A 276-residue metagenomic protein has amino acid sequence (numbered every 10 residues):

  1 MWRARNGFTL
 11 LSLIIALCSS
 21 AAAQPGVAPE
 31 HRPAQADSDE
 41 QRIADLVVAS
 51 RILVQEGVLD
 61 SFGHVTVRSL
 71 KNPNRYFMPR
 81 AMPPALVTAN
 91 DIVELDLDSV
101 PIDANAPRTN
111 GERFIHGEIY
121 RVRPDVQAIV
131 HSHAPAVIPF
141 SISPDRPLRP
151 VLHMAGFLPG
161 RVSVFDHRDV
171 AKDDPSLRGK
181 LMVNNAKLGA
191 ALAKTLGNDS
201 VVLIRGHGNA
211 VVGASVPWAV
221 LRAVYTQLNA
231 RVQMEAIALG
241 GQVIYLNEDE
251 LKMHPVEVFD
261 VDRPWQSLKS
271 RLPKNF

Functional and structural regions predicted by a protein language model:
M1-A4: N-terminal secretory signal peptides that target proteins for export/translocation
G7-S19: Bacterial N-terminal signal peptides
Q24-F276: Glycine-rich flexible loops
